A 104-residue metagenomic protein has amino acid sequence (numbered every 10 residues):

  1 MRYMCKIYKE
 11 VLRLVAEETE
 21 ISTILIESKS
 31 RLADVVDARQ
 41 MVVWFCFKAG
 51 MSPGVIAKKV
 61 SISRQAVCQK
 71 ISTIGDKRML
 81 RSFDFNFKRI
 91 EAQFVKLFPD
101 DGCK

Functional and structural regions predicted by a protein language model:
L12, P53: Helix-turn-helix DNA-binding elements, focusing on the entry/boundary residues of the two helices that contact DNA
E17-R39: Short, Lys/Arg-enriched anionic-surface-contact patches
V35-M51: Short, amphipathic alpha-helical "recognition" segments used to contact nucleic acids or chromatin
F47, I71-S72, R78: DNA major-groove recognition helix of helix-turn-helix
V55-K58: Short alpha-helical "recognition helix" segments of helix-turn-helix
Q65: Key DNA-contact positions within bacterial/archaeal DNA-binding proteins
K77-D101: Short Lys/Arg-enriched helix C-cap and helix-to-coil transition segments that create basic nucleic-acid-contact patches
